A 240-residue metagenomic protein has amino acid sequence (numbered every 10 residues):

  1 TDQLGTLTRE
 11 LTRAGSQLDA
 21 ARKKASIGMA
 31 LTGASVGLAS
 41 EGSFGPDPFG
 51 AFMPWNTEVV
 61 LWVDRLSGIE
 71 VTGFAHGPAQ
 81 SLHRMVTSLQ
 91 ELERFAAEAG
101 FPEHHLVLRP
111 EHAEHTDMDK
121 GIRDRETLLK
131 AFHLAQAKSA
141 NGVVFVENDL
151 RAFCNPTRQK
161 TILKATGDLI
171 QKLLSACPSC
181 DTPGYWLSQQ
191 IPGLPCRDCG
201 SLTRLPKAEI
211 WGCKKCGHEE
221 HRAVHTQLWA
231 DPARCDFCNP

Functional and structural regions predicted by a protein language model:
T1-A20: N-terminal beta-loop-helix "entrance" segment that forms/cooperates in small-molecule cofactor or anionic ligand
K24-D64: N-terminal glycine-rich phosphate/adenylate-binding segment common to multiple enzyme folds
S40-S43, R65, F74, C180 (+1 more regions): Fold-independent oxyanion-binding glycine-rich loops and adjacent beta-strand/coil segments at enzyme active sites
D47-G50, T72, Q189: Short glycine-/acidic-enriched loop or helix-start segments at secondary-structure transitions that form or flank
F52-N56, S67-H76: Short, well-ordered strand-loop elements centered on a beta-strand within folded domains, enriched for acidic residues
E70-H105: Compact, glycine/acidic-enriched structural inserts
A97-A176: Active-site rim beta-loop-alpha module in soluble metabolic enzymes
K164-P240: Cys/His-rich short segments
